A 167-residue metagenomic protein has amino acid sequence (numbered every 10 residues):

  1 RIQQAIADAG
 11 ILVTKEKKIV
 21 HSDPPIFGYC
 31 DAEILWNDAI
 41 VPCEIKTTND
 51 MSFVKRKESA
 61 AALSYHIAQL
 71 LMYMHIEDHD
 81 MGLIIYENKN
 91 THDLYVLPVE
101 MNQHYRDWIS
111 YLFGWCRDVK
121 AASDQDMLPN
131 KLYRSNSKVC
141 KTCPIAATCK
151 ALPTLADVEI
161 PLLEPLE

Functional and structural regions predicted by a protein language model:
R1, A68-M72: Short amphipathic alpha-helical face segments that pack within enzyme cores and frequently flank/anchor catalytic
R1-P42, N49-K55, A60: Metal-dependent nuclease catalytic cores that hydrolyze phosphodiester bonds in DNA/RNA, characterized by
T14, V41-E44, M81-Y86: A structural signal for short, well-ordered beta-strand segments and their strand-loop junctions that often border
K46-N49, N88: Short, small-residue-rich loop/turn micro-motifs
K55-A61, M72, I76-E167: Metal-dependent nuclease catalytic regions and adjoining charged, substrate-binding loops involved in nucleic-acid end
A62-H66: Short, conserved glycine- and acidic-residue-centered signature motifs in active-site or ligand-binding loops
